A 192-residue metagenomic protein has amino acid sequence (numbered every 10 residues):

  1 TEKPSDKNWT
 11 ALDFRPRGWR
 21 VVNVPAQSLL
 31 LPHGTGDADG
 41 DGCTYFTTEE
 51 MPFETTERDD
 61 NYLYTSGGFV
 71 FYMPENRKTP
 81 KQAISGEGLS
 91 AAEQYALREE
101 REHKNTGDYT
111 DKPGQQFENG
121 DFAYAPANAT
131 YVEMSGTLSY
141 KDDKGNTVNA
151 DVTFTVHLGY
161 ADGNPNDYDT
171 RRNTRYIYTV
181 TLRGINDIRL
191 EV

Functional and structural regions predicted by a protein language model:
K3-R172: Tryptophan-paired
A161-V192: Acidic, serine/threonine- and proline-rich intrinsically disordered appendage/tail regions
